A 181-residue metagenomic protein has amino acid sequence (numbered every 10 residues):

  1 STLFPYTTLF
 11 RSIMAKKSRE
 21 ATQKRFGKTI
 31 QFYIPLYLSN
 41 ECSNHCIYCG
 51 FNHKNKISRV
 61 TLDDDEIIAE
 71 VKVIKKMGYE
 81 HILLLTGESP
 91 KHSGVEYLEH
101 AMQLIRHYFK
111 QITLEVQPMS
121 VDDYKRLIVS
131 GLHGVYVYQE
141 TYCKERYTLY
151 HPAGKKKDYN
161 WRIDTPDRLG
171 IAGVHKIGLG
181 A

Functional and structural regions predicted by a protein language model:
T2-L9: Short, small-residue-biased leader/transition segments that mark boundaries at the very start of proteins
Y6, T29, H81: A residue-level signal for beta-strand positions that form part of recognition/binding surfaces within mature
S12: Catalytic or ion-translocation cores adjacent to nucleophile or general acid/base/metal-coordination motifs in diverse
K24-E66: Canonical Radical SAM [4Fe-4S] cluster-binding loop centered on the CxxxCxxC motif and its immediate flanking residues
H53-I68, I74-L98, M102-L169, H175-G180: Core AdoMet radical
